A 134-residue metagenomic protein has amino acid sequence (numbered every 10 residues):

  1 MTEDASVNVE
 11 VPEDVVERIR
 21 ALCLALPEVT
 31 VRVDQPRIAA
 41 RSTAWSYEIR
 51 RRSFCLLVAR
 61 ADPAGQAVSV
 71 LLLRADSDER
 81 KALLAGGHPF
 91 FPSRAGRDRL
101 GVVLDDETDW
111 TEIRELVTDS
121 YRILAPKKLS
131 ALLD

Functional and structural regions predicted by a protein language model:
M1-D134: Charge-dense, helix-prone N-terminal extensions
